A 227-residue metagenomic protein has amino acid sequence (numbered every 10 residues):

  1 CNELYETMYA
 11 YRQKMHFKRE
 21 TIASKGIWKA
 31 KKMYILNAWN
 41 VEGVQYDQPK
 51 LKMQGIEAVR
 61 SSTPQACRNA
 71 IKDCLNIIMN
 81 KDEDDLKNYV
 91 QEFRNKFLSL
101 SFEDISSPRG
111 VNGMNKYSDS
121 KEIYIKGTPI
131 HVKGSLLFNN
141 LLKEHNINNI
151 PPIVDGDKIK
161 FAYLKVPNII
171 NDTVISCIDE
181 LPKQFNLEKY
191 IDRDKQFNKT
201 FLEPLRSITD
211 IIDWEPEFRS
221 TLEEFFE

Functional and structural regions predicted by a protein language model:
C1-E227: DNA-dependent DNA polymerase catalytic subunits
